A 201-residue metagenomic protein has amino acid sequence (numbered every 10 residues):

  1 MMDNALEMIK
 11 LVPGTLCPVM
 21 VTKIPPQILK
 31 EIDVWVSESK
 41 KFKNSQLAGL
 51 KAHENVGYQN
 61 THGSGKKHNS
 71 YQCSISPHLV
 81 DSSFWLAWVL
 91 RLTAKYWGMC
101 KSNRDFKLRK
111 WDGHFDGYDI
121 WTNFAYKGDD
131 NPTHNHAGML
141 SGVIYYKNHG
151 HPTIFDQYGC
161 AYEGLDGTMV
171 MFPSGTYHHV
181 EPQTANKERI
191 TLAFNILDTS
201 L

Functional and structural regions predicted by a protein language model:
M1-K110, D130: Non-heme Fe(II)/2-oxoglutarate
S102-P182, K187-L201: Catalytic core of non-heme Fe(II) oxygenases with the double-stranded beta-helix
